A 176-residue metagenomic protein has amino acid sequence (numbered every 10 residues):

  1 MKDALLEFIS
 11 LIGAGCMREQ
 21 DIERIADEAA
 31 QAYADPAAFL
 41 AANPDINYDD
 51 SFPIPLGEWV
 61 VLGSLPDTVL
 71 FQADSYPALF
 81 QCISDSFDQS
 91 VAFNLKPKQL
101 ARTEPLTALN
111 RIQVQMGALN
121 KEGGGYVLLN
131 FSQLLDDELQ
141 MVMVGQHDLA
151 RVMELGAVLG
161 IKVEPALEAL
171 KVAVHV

Functional and structural regions predicted by a protein language model:
M1-A92: N-terminal, charge-rich interaction modules
D3, P77, N110, H147-A150: Generic alpha-helical secondary structure signal
G13, A26, L95-P97, N130-F131 (+2 more regions): Surface-exposed beta-strand edges and flanking loops
I25-A29, Y76, Q99-T103, D148 (+3 more regions): Solvent-exposed, non-transmembrane amphipathic alpha-helical segments
P66-F131: Surface-exposed, low-hydrophobicity interaction/linker segments
I112-V176: Acidic, proline/glycine-rich low-complexity IDRs
